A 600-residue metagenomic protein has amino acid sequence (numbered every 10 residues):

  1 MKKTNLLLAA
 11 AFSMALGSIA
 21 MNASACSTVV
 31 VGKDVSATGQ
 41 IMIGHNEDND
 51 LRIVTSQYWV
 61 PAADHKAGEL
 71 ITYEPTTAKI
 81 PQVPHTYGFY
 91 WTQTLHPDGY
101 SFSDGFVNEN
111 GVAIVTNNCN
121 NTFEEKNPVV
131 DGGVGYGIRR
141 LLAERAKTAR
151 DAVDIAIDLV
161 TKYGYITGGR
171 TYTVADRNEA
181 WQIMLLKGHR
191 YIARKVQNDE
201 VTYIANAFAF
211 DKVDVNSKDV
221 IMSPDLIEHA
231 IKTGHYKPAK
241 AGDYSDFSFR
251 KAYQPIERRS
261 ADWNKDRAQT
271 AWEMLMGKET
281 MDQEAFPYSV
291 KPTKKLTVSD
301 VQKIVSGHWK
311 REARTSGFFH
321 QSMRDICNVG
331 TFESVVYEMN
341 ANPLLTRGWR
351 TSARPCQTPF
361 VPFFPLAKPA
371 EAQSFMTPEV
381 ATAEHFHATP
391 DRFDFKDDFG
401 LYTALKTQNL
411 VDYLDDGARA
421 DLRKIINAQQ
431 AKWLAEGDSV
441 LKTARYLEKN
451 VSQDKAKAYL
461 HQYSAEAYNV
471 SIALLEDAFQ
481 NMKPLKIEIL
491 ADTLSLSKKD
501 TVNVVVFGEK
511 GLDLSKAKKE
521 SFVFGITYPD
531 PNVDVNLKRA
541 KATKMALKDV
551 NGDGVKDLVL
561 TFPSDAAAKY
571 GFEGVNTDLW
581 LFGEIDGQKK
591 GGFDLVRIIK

Functional and structural regions predicted by a protein language model:
A23-A25, M482-F507: Boundary/junction segments of secreted and surface-exposed precursor proteins
C26-G135, I155-M281, A285-L296: A contiguous strand-loop segment
E284-V380: Long, well-ordered mid-to-C-terminal structural blocks that present hydrophobic/aromatic surfaces
S352-Q357, P365-M482: Charged low-complexity "KEKE/polyampholyte" interaction tracts
S497, D530-R539, T543-F562, A566-A568: Acidic, glycine-anchored loop motifs typical of Ca2+
S497, K510-K518, Y570-F572: A short beta-turn/strand-edge loop motif at beta-sheet boundaries
A566-N576: Short glycine/proline/serine/threonine-rich loop/turn segments at secondary-structure transition edges
